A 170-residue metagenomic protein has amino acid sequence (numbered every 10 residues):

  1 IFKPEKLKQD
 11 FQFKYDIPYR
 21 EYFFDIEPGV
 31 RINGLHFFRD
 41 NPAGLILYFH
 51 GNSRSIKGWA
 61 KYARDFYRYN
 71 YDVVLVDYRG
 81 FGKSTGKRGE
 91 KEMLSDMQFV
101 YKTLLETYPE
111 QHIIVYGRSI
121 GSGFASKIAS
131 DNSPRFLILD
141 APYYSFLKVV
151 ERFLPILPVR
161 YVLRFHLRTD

Functional and structural regions predicted by a protein language model:
I1-D25: An N-terminal hydrophobic leader/cap segment in hydrolases
E27-T103, T107: Membrane-embedded segments
A43-L45, H112-I114, F136: Structural motif
F66, I128-A129: Aromatic pocket-lining residues of Rossmann-like dinucleotide-binding sites
Y108-S119: Alpha/beta-hydrolase fold nucleophile elbow
G117-K127: Glycine-rich nucleophile elbow surrounding the catalytic serine of serine-hydrolase chemistry
S133-L147: A conserved short beta-strand
V159-D170: The feature captures the conserved acid-bearing segment of alpha/beta-hydrolase catalytic domains
